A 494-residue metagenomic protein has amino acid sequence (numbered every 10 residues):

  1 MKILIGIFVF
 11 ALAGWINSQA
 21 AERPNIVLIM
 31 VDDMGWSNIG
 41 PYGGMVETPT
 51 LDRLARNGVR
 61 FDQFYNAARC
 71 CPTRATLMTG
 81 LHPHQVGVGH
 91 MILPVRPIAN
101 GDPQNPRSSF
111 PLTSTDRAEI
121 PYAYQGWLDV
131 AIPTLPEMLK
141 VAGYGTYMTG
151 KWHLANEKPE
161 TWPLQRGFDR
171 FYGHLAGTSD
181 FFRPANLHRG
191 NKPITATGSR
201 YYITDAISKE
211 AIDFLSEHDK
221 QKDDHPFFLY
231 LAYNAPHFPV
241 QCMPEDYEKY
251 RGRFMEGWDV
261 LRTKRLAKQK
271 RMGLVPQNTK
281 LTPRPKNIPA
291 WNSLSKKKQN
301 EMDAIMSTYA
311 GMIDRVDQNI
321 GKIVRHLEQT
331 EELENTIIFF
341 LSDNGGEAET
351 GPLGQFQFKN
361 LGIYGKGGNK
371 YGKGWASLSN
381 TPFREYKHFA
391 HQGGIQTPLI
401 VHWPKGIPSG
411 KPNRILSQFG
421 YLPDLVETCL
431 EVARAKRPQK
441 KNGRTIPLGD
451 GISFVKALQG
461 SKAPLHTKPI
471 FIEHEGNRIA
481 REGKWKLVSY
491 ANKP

Functional and structural regions predicted by a protein language model:
K2, S18-K493: Formylglycine-dependent sulfatase
I5-G14: Bacterial N-terminal signal peptides
